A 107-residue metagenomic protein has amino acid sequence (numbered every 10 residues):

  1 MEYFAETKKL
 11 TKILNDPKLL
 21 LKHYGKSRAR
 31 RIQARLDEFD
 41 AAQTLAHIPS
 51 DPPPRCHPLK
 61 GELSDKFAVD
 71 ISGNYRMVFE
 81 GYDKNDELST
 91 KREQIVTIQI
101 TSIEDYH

Functional and structural regions predicted by a protein language model:
M1-D37: Arg/Lys-rich, positively charged N-terminal/basic patches that mediate binding to nucleic acids
A5-K9, L19, Q43, D51-P54 (+1 more regions): Residue-level signal for pocket-adjacent positions within structured domains
K12-I13, G61, D105: Lipid interaction determinants
A34, P54, E62-S64, S72-N74 (+1 more regions): Short connector loops at helix/strand junctions that flank enzyme active sites, especially segments positioning acidic
T44-F67: A short, surface-exposed loop/turn module that caps and links secondary-structure elements
F67-H107: Enriched for short, Lys/Arg-rich terminal
